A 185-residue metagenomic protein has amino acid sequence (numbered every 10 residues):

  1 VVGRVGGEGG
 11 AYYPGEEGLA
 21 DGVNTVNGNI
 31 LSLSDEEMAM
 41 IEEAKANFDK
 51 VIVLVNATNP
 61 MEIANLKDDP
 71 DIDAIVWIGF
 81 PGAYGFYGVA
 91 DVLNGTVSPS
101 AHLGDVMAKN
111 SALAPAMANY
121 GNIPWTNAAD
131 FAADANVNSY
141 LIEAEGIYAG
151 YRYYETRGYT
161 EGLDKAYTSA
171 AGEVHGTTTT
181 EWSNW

Functional and structural regions predicted by a protein language model:
V1-W185: C-terminal non-catalytic regions of proteins with extracellular/luminal or membrane-system context
